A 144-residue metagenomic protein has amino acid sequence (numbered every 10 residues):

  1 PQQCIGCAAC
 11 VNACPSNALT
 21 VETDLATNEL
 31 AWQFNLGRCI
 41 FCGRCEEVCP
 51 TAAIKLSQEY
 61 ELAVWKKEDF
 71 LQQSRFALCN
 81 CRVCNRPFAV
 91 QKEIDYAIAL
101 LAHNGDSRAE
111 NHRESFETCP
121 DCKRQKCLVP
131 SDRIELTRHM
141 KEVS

Functional and structural regions predicted by a protein language model:
P1-Q2, T51: Short sequence/structural segments immediately N-terminal
Q2-A9, F34-R44, R75-V83, N111-E117: Flanking scaffold residues of small Cys/His-coordinated metal-binding clusters
Q2-C4, C14, G37-C39, A63-V64 (+1 more regions): Short amphipathic alpha-helical surface micro-motifs
A9-A26, R44-L62, R82-A102, S115-R138: Iron-sulfur cluster-binding cysteine motifs and their immediate structural context in ferredoxin-like electron-transfer
A26-L36, F70-R75, Y96-F116: Short linker/helix segments within small regulatory modules
E59-R82: Surface-exposed beta-loop interaction hotspot
V64-L71, D132-S144: Polybasic, low-complexity binding patches
